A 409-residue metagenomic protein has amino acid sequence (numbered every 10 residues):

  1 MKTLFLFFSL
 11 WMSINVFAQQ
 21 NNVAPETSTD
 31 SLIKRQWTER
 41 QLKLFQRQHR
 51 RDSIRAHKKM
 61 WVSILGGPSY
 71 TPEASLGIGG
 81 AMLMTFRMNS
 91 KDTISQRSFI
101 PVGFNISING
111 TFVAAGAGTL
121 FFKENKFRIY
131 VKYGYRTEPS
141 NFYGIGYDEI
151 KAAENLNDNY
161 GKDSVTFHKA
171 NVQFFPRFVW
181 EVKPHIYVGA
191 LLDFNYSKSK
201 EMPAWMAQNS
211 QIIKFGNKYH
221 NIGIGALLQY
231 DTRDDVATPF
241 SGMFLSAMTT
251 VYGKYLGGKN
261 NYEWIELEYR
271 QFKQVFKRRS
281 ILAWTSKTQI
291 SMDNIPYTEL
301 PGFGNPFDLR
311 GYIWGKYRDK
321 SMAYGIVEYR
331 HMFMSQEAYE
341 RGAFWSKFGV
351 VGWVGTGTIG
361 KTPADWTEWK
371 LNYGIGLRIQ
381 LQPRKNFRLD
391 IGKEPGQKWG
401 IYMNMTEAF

Functional and structural regions predicted by a protein language model:
M1-P25: Bacterial Sec-dependent N-terminal signal peptides
N21-D52, S69, K132-G134, N141-R278 (+1 more regions): Transmembrane beta-strand segments of outer-membrane beta-barrel domains in Gram-negative and organellar OMPs
N21-E124, Y130, G189, F215-P239 (+6 more regions): Outer-membrane beta-barrel initiation region
R55-I64, S69-G216, N386-D390, E394-F409: Gram-negative/organellar outer-membrane beta-barrel architecture
I64-G66, I100-F104, I129-Y133, V188-A190 (+8 more regions): Membrane-embedded beta-strand positions of outer-membrane beta-barrel proteins
T85-N89, G103-T111, R136-S140, Y196-S199 (+8 more regions): Sequence/structural signature of outer-membrane beta-barrel proteins
P203-I222, K277-R279, M322-Y324, E328-A338 (+2 more regions): Outer-membrane beta-barrel transmembrane domain signature
G225, D235-F344: C-terminal outer-membrane beta-barrel translocator/porin domains of Gram-negative envelope proteins and their
